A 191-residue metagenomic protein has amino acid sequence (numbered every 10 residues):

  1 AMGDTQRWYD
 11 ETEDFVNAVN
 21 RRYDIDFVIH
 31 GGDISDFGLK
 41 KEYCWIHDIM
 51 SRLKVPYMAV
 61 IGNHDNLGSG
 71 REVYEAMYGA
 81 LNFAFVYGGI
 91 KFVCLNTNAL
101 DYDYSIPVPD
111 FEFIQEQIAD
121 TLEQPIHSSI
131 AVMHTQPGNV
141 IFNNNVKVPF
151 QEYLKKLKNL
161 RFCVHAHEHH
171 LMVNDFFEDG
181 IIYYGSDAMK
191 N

Functional and structural regions predicted by a protein language model:
A1-W45: N-terminal active-site segment of His-dependent metallophosphoesterases
D4, G32-D33, G62-N63, H134 (+1 more regions): Active-site glycine-centered loops adjacent to acidic/histidine catalytic or metal-binding residues that shape
R7, S35-D36, D65, P137 (+1 more regions): Short active-site segment of divalent metal-dependent hydrolases/proteases that encodes the spacing between
R7-T12, Y102-Y104, V140, N191: Short, solvent-exposed loop/turn elements at domain surfaces
D10, L39-K40, G68-S69, V140-I141: Short N-terminal helix/helix-N-cap motif within the alpha/beta-hydrolase-1
K40-S128, V146-F162, E168-N191: Extended active-site neighborhood of metal-dependent phosphoesterases/phosphodiesterases
T121-I141: Short acidic, glycine-rich surface-loop motifs adjacent to enzyme active sites
